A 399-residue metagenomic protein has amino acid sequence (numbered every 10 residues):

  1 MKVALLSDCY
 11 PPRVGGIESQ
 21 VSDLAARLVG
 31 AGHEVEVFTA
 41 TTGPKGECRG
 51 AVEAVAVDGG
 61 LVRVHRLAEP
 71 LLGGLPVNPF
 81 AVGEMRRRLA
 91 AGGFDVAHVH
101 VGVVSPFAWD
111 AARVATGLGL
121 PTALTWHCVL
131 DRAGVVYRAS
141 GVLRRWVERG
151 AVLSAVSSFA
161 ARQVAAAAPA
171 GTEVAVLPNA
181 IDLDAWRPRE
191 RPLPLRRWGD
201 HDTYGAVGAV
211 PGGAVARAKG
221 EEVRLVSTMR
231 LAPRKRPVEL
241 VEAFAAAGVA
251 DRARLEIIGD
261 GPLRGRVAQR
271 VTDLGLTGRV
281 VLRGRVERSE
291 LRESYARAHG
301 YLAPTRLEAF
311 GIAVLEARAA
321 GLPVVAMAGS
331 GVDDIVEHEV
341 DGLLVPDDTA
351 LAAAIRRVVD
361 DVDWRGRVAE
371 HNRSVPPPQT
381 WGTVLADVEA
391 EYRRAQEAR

Functional and structural regions predicted by a protein language model:
T41, F159, A180: Carbohydrate-associated surface elements
P194-F244, E256: Conserved donor-binding/catalytic core segment of Leloir-type glycosyltransferases
A268-V286: Nucleotide-activated donor-binding/catalytic signature segment of Leloir-type glycosyltransferases, i.e., the conserved
R285-V286, E293-A298: Short alpha-helical donor nucleotide-sugar binding micro-motif in glycosyltransferases
R306: Aromatic "clamp/platform" in nucleotide-sugar-dependent glycosyltransferases that forms part of the donor/acceptor
P323-A326: Short hydrophobic beta-strand element within catalytic cores of glycosyltransferases and related nucleotide-activated
H338-T349, R357-V362: Conserved acidic donor-binding segment of nucleotide-sugar-dependent glycosyltransferases
W364-P378: A short, well-ordered alpha-helix in the C-terminal region of glycosyltransferases
